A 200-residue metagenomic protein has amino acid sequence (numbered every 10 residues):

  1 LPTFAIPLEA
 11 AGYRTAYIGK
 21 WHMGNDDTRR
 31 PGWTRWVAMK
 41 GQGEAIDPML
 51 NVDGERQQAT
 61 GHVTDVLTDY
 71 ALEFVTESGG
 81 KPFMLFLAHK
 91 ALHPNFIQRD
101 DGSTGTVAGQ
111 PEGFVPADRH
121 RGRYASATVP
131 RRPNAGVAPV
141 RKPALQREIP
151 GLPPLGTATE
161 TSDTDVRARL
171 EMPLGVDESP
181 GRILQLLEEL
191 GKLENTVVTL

Functional and structural regions predicted by a protein language model:
L1-L67, S78, I97-Q98, G105 (+1 more regions): Catalytic-site neighborhoods of secreted/periplasmic enzymes that process anionic sulfate/phosphate groups
R29-G32, Y70, P116, H120: A general marker of short, structured functional hotspots
K40-A59, F74-K81, F86-L200: Active-site-proximal cap/lid insertion segments
T64-T68, L72, D177: Short, amphipathic alpha-helical "lid/cap" segments that border enzyme active or binding sites
